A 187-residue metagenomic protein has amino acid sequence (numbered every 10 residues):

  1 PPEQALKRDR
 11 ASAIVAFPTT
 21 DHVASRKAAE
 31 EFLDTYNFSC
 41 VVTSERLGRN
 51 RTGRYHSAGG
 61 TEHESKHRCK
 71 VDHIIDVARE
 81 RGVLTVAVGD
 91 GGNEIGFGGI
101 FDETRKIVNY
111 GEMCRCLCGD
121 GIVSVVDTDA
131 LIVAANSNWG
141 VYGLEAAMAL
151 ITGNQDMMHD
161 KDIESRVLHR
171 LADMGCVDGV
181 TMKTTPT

Functional and structural regions predicted by a protein language model:
P1-D72: An acidic, phosphate/nucleotide-engaging active-site surface
A24, Y36, C69, H73 (+2 more regions): Conserved active-site and cofactor/substrate-binding residues in soluble primary-metabolism enzymes
E30, D72-D76, V141-A149: Predominant activation on well-ordered alpha-helical scaffold segments within soluble catalytic domains
L33, A78-R79: N-terminal cationic-hydrophobic initiation segments that often serve targeting/anchoring roles
R46-G48, G89-E94: Glycine-rich beta-alpha junction loops
E80-T85: A short helix->loop->beta-strand "cap" motif at the edges of active sites that frequently abuts
E94-T187: C-terminal functional extensions of proteins
